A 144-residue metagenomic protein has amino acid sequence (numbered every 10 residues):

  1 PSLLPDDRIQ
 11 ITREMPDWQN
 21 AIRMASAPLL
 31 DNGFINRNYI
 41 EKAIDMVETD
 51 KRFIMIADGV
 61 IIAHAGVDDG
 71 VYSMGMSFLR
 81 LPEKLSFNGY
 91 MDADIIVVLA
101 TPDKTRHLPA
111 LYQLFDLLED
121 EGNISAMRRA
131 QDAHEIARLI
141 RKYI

Functional and structural regions predicted by a protein language model:
P1-I144: Cytosolic covalent-transfer regions centered on His/Cys nucleophiles that carry phosphoryl or persulfide groups
